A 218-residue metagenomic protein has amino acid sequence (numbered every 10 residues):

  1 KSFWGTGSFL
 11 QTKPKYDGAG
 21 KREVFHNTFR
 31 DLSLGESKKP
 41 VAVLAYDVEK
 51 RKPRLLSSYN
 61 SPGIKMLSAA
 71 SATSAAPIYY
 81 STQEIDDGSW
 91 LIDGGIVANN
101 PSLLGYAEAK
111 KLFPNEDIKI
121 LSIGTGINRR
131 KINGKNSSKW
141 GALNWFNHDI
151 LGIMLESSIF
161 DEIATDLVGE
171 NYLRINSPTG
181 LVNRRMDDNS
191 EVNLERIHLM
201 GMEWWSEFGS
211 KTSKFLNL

Functional and structural regions predicted by a protein language model:
K1-L218: Patatin-like phospholipase
